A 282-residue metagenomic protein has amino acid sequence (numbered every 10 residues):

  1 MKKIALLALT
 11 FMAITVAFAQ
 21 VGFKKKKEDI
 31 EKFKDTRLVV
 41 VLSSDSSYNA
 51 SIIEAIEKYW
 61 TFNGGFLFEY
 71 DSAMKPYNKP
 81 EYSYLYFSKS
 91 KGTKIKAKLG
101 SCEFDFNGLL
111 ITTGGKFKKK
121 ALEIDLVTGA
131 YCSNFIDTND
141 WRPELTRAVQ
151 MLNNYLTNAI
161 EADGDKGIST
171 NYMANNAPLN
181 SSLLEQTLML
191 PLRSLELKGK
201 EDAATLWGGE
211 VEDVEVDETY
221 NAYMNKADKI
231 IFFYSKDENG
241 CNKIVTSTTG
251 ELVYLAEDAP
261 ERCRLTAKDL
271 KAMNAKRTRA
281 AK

Functional and structural regions predicted by a protein language model:
M1-K26: Bacterial Sec-dependent N-terminal signal peptides
F11-A13, W60, M224: A generic structural signal for short, solvent-exposed coil/turn residues that cap or connect secondary-structure
F18-S51, F62-F66, G129, N134-T138 (+4 more regions): Sec-dependent signal peptide cleavage junction
Q20-N107: Start-of-domain marker
Y48-W60, S101-E103, A121-A130, L197-V211 (+1 more regions): Surface-exposed flexible segments
F68-S72, E212-E218, L255: Helix N-cap / beta->alpha transition motif
S88-N154, D217-K282: Amphipathic beta-strand/beta-sheet edge segments enriched in Tyr/Trp
N158-G240: Flexible, glycine-rich surface segments
